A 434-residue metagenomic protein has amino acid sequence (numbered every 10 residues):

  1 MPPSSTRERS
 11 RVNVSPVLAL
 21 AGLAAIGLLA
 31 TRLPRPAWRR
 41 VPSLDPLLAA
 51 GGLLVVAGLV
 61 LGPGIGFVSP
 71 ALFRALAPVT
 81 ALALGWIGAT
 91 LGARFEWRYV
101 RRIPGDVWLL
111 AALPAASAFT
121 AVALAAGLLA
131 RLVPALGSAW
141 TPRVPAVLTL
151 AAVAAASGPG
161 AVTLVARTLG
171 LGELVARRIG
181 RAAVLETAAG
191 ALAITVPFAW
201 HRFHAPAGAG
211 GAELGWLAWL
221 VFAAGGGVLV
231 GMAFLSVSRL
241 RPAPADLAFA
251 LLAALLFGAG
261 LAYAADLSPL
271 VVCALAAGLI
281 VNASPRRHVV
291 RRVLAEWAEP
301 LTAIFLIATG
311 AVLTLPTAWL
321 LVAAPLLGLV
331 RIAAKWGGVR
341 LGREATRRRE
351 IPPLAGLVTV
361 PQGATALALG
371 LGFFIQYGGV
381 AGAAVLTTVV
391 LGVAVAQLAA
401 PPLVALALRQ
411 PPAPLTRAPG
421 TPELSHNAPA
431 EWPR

Functional and structural regions predicted by a protein language model:
V12-I26, F73-G88, P142-A156, G215-G226 (+2 more regions): Structural signature of hydrophobic alpha-helical transmembrane segments
G27-A30, P34-D45, R178, A207 (+4 more regions): Intrinsically disordered, low-complexity non-transmembrane regions of multi-pass membrane transporters
G27-T31, G58-P63, T90-G92, A151-G158 (+6 more regions): Alpha-helical transmembrane segments of multi-pass membrane proteins
R32-V41, G52, W97-T168, A233 (+1 more regions): Transmembrane alpha-helices that form the ion-translocation and gating core of multi-pass ion transport proteins
P36-A49, L53, G58-D106, S238-L247 (+1 more regions): Membrane-interface junctions of multi-pass transporters
A49-G62, L110-A123, R181-T195, A248-A262 (+2 more regions): Small-residue-rich segments of transmembrane alpha-helices in multi-pass membrane proteins, especially helix faces
W97-R101, V162-F222, R239-L240: Alpha-helical transmembrane bundle and helix-membrane interface signal in multi-pass integral membrane proteins
L171-E186, L192, A209, H288-R292 (+2 more regions): Membrane-interface alpha-helices at helix entry/exit sites of multi-pass transporters
